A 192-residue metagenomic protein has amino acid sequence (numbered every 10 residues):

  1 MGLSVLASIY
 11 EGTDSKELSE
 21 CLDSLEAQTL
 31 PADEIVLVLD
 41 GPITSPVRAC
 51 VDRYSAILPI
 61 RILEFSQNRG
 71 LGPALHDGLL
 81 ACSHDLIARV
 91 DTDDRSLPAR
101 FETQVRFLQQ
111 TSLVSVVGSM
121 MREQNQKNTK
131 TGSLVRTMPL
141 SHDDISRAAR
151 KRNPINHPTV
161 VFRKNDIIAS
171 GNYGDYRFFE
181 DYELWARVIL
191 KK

Functional and structural regions predicted by a protein language model:
M1-E26: N-proximal low-complexity "stem/linker" segments adjacent to membrane-targeting elements
G2-L6, E34, E183: Cell-envelope/extracellular polymer assembly enzymes that use nucleotide-activated donors
S8, H142-K192: Conserved nucleotide-sugar donor-binding catalytic segment
L22-E64: Acidic donor-binding segment of Leloir-type glycosyltransferases
F65-C82, T103: Glycine-rich, basic loop-to-helix element that forms the pyrophosphate-binding segment of sugar-nucleotide handling
I87: Short aromatic/hydrophobic "clamp" motif used to bind/position activated sugar donors
D91-R95, M120: The conserved acidic donor/metal-binding loop of glycosyltransferases
A99-G132: Conserved donor NDP-sugar-binding/catalytic core segment of glycosyltransferases
